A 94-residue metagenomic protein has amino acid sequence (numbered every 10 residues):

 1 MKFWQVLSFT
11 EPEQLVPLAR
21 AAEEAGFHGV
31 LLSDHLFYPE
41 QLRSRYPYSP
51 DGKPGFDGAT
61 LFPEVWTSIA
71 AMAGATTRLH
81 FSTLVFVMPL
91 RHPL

Functional and structural regions predicted by a protein language model:
M1-A75: N-terminal beta1-alpha1-beta2 module of alpha/beta enzyme domains
L31-L32, H80-S82: Conserved beta-strand positions in the central sheet of alpha/beta enzyme cores
A73-T76, T83-V85: Generic hydrophobic/packing signal
F81-R91: Conserved strand-turn element in the central/C-terminal portion of the radical SAM core barrel that lines
L94: Active-site-proximal alpha-helical scaffold in enzymes
